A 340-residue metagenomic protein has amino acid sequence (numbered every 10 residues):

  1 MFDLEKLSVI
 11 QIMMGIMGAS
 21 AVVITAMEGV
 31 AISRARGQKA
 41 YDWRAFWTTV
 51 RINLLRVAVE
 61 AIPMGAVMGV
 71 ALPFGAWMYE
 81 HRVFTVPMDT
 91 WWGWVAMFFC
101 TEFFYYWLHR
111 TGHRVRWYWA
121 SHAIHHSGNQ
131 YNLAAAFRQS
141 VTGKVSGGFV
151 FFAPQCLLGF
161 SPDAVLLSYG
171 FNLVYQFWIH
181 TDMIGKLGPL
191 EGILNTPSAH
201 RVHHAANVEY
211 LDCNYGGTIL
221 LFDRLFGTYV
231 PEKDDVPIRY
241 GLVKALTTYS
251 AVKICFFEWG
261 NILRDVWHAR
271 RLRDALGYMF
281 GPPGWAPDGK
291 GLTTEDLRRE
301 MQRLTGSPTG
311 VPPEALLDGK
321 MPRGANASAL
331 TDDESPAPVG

Functional and structural regions predicted by a protein language model:
F2-I24, W47-M64: Alpha-helical transmembrane segments in multi-pass membrane proteins
F2-L7, Q11, Q130-A134, T181-G340: Cytosolic/stromal cytosol-facing helical appendages immediately following the last transmembrane segment
D3-L4, R44, L72-V95, M183-P189: Membrane interface segments of multi-pass transport proteins and intramembrane proteases
E5, V9, Y41-N53, V57 (+6 more regions): Membrane-helix interfacial "entry" motifs
A19-I32, L72, F98-F103: Central hydrophobic cores of alpha-helical transmembrane segments in multi-pass inner-membrane proteins across all
T25-T49: Membrane-interface helix-loop junction between the first two transmembrane segments
V30-K39, G75-V83, G112-R116, A120 (+2 more regions): Membrane-interfacial segments
A58-V67, P87-L242: Membrane-embedded catalytic scaffold of the fatty acid hydroxylase/desaturase
